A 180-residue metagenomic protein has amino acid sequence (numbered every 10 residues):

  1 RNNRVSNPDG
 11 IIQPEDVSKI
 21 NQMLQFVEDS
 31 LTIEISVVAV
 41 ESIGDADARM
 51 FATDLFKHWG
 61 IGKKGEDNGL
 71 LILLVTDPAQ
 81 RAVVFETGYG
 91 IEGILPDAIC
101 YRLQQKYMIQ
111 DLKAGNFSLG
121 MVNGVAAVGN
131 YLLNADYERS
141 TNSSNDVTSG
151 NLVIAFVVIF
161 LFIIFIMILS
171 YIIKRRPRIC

Functional and structural regions predicted by a protein language model:
R1-L152: Folded, non-transmembrane soluble domains that reside on the lumenal/extracytoplasmic side of membranes
Y137-C180: Alpha-helical transmembrane anchor segments and their immediate juxtamembrane flanks, especially terminal single-pass
